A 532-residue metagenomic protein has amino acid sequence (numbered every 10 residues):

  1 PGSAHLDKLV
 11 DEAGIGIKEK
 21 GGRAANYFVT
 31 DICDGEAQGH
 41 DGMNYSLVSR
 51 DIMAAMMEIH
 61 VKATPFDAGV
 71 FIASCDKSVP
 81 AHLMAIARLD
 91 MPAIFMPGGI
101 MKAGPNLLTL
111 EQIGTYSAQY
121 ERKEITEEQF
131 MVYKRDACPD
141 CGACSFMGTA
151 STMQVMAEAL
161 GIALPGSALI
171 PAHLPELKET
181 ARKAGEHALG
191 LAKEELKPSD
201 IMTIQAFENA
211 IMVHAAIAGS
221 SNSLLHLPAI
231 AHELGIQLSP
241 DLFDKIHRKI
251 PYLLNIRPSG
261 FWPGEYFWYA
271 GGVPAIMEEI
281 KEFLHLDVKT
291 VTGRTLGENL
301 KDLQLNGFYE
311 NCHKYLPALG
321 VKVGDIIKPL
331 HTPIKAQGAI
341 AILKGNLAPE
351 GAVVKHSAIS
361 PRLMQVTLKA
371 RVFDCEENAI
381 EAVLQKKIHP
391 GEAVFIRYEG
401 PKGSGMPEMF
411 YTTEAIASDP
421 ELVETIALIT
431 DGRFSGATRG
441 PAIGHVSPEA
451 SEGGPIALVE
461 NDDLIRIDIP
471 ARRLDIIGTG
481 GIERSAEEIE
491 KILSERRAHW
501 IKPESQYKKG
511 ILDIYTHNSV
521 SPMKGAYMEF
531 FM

Functional and structural regions predicted by a protein language model:
P1-G2, L9-F28, G35, D41-S46 (+5 more regions): Catalytic or ion-coupling anion/metal-binding cores of large enzyme and transporter domains
S49: Glycine-rich phosphate- or other oxyanion-binding loops that anchor nucleotides, phosphorylated ligands
I52-T64: Short, well-structured alpha-helical segments in soluble
V61-H82, I94-P97: A short, small-residue-rich loop immediately preceding and capping a beta-strand
